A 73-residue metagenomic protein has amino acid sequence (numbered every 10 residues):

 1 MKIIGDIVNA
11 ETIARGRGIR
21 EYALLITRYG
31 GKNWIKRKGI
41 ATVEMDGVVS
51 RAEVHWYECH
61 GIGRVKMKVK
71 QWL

Functional and structural regions predicted by a protein language model:
M1-L73: Cysteine-centric segments in proteins
